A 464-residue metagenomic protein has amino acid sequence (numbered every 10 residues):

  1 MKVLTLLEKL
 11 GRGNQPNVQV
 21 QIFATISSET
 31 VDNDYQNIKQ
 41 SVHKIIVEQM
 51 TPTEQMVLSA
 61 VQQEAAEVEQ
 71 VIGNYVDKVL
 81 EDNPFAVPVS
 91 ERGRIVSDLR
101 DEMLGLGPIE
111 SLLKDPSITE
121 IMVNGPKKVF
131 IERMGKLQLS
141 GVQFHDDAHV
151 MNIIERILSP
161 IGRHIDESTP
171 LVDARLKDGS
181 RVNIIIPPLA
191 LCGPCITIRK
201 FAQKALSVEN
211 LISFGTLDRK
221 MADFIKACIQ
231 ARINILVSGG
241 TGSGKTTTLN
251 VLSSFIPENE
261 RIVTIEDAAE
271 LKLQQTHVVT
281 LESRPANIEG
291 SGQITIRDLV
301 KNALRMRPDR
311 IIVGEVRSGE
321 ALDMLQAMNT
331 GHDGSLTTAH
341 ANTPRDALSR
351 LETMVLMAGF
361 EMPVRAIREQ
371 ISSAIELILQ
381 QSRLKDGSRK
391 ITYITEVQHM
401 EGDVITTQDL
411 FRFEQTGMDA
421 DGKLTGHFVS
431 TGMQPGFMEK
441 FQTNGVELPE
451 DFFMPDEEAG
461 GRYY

Functional and structural regions predicted by a protein language model:
M1-Q138: N-terminal anchoring/assembly modules that precede and organize ATP-driven motor systems
D34-I38, D101, E110-D115, T119-V123 (+15 more regions): Replace "in large, NTP-powered and nucleic-acid-processing enzymes" with "in large, NTP-powered factors and other
Q55-M56, D82-P88, L104-D115, I157-A174 (+3 more regions): Active-site phosphate-binding and catalytic loops of NTP-dependent enzymes
D115, V123, K128-A231: P-loop NTP-binding catalytic core
N183, L377-G387, M400: AAA+ ATPase "lid" subdomain C-terminal helix
A222, K226, A231-S238, T247 (+2 more regions): Switch/coupling sub-region of P-loop NTPases
G244: Conserved glycine(s) of the Walker
G387-Y464: NTP-binding/hydrolysis catalytic cores, primarily Walker-type P-loop NTPases
